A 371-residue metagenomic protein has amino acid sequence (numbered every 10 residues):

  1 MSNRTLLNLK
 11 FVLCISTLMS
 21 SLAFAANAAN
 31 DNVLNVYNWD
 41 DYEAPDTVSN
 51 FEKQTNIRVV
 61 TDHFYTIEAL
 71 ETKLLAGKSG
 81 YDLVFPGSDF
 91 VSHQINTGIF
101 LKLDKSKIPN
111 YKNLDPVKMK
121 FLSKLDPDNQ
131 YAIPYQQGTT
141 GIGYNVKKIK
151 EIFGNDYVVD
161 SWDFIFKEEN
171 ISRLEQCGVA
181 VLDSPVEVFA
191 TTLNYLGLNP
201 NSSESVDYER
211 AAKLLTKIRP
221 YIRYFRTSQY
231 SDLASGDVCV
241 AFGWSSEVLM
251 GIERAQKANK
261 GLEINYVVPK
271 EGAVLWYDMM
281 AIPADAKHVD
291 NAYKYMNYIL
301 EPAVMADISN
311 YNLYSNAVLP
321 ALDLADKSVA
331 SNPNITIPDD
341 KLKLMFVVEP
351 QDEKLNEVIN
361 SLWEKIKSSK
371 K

Functional and structural regions predicted by a protein language model:
K10-A23: Bacterial N-terminal signal peptides
A26-T97: Early extracytoplasmic/lumenal segment of secretory-pathway proteins
Y81-P86, R223, C239-W244: Paired acidic/hydrophobic, glycine-rich loop segments that form the ligand-binding mouth/hinge of periplasmic-binding
F90-H93, V240-G261: A ligand-binding cleft/hinge motif common to bilobed small-molecule-binding domains
V91, I95-R223, Y230, A234: Extracytoplasmic ligand-binding site segments that recognize negatively charged/polar headgroups
Y208-T216, K260-A281: Periplasmic-binding protein-like
D278, P283-L344: Mature extracytoplasmic/periplasmic domains
D339-K371: Conserved C-terminal helix/tail region of periplasmic/extracytoplasmic solute-binding proteins
